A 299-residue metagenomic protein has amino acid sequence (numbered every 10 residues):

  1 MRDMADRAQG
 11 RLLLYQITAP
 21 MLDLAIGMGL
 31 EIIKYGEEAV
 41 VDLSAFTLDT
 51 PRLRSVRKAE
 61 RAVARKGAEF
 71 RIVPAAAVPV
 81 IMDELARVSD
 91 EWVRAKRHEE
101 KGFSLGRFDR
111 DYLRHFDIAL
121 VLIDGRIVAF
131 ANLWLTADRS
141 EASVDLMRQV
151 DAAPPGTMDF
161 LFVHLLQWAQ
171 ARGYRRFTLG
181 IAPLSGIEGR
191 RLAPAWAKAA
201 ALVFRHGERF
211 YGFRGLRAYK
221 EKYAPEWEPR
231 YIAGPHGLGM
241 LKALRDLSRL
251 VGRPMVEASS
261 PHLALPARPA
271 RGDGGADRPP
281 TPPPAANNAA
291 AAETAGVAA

Functional and structural regions predicted by a protein language model:
R7: Globin-like tetrapyrrole-binding proteins
G10, Y15-I32, E38, S44-K58 (+4 more regions): A conserved beta-strand-loop-helix scaffold within acyl/acetyltransferase catalytic domains
A201-F210: A short acidic, glycine-rich active-site loop that binds or catalyzes chemistry on phosphate/adenosine moieties
G272-G275, G296: Residue-identity detector for glycine
P283-A299: Long, low-complexity, intrinsically disordered segments
